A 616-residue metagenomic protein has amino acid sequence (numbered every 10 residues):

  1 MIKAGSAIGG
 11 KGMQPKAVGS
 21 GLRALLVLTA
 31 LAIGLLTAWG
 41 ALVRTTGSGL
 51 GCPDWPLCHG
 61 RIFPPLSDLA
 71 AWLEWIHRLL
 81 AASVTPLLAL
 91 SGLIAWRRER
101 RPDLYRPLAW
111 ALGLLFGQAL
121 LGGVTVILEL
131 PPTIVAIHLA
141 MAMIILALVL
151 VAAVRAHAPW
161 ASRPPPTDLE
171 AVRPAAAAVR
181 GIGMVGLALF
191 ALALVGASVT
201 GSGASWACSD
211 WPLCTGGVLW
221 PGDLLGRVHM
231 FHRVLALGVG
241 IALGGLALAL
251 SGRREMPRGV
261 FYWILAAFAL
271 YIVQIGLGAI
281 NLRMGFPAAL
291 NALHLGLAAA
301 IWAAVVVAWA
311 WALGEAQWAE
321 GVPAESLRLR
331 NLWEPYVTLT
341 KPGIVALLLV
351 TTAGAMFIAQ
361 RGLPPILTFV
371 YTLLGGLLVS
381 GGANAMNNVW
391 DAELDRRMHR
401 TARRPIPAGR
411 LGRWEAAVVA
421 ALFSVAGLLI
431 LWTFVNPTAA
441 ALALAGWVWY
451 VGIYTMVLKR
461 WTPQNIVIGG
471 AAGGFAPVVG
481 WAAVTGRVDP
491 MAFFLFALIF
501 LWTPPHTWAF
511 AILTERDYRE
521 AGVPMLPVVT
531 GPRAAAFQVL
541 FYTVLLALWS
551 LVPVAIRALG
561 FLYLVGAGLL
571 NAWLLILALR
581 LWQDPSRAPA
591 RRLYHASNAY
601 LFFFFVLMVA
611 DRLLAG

Functional and structural regions predicted by a protein language model:
I2-K3, I8-Y336, V345, R361 (+12 more regions): Polytopic transmembrane helical bundles with strong interfacial aromatic enrichment
W39, F190-S198, L378-M386, W449-T455 (+3 more regions): Transmembrane alpha-helical segments that form the membrane-embedded catalytic/substrate-channel core of multi-pass
A81-L88, L235-G244, V345-L349, A420-A426 (+3 more regions): Core segments of transmembrane alpha-helices that mediate helix-helix packing or line hydrophobic substrate/ligand
L120, I134, R413, A417-V484: Intramembrane alpha-helical segments
M143-L148, T351-A353, P405, I468-V484 (+2 more regions): Small-residue-rich segments of transmembrane alpha-helices in multi-pass membrane proteins, especially helix faces
L290-L293, L575-F603: Interfacial loop-to-transmembrane junctions
F357-L374, A426-A441, P477-I499, L551-Y563 (+1 more regions): Helix-coil boundary and interhelical linker segments in multi-pass alpha-helical membrane proteins
R400-A441, G531-V554: Multi-pass membrane catalytic core of lipid/isoprenoid biosynthesis enzymes
